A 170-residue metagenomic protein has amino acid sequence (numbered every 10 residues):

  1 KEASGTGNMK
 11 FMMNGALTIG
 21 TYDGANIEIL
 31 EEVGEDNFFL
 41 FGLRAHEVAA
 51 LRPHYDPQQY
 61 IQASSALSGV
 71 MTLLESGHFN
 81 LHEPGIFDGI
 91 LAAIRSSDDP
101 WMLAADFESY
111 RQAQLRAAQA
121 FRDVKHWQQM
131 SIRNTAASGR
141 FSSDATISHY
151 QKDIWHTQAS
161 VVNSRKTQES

Functional and structural regions predicted by a protein language model:
K1-A145, H149-E169: Catalytic binding pocket for nucleotide-activated donors in carbohydrate/polymer assembly enzymes
